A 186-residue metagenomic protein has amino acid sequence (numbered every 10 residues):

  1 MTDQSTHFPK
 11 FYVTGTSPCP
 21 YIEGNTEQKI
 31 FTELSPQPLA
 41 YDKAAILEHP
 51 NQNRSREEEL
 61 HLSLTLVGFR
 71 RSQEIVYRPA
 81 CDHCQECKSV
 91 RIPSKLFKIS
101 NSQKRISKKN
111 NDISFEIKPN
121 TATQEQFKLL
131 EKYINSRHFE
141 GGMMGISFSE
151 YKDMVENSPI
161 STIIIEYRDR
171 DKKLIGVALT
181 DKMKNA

Functional and structural regions predicted by a protein language model:
M1-S5: Non-catalytic peripheral regions of nucleotide-handling enzymes
T6, N51, I113-I117: A general structural-boundary detector
T6-E27, S94-N110: Short, compositionally biased low-complexity segments
P9, T14-P18, E23-L66, R70-S72 (+5 more regions): Acyl-donor binding region in acyl/amide transferases
S72-C84, S89-A186: A conserved beta-strand-loop-helix scaffold within acyl/acetyltransferase catalytic domains
